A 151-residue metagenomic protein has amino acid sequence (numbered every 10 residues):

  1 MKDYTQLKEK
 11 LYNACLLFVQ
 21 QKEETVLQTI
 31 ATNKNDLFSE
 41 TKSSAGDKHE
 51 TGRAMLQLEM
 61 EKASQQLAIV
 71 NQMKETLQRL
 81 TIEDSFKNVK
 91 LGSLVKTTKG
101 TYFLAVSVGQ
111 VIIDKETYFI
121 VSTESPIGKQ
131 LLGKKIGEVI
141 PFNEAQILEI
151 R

Functional and structural regions predicted by a protein language model:
M1-N71: Helix-rich terminal scaffold detector
D3-Y4, K34, T41, A45-K48 (+6 more regions): Sparse, context-dependent recognition of short Cys/His-centered cofactor- or disulfide-binding micro-motifs
M73-L80: Short Pro/Gly-enriched beta-strand edge/turn motifs at strand-loop
E83-A145: Non-DNA-binding regulatory cores of transcription-related proteins, predominantly C-terminal effector-binding
I147-R151: Short hydrophobic/aromatic patches at helix-to-coil boundaries
